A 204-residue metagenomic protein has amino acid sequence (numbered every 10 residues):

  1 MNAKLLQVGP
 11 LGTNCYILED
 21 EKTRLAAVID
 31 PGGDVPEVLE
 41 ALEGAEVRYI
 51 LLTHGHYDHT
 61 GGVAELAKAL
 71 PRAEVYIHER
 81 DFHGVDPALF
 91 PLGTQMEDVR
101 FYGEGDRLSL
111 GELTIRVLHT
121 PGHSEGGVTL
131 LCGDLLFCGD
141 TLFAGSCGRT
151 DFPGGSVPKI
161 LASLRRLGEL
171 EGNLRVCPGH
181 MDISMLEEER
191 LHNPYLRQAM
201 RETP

Functional and structural regions predicted by a protein language model:
M1-A45, T129-G139: Conserved beta-strand hairpin/beta-sheet module of binuclear metal-dependent hydrolase folds, prominently
A3-L6, Y16-I17, G105-L131: Core dinuclear metal-dependent hydrolase active-site scaffold
L6-V8, L70, V99, P121: Short Gly/Pro-enriched turn/cap motifs at secondary-structure boundaries
K22-T23, G33, Y57, D81 (+4 more regions): Short, glycine/acidic-enriched loop or turn micro-motifs at the edges of active sites
A26, G33-L110, L191-A199: Active-site HxH/HxHxD metal-binding segment of metal-dependent hydrolases
V28-I29, R48-G55, V75-H78, H119-G122 (+2 more regions): Active-site neighborhood of phospho(di)ester-bond hydrolases with catalytic His/Asp-centered motifs
P31, T60, I160, L164: Aromatic/hydrophobic pocket-lining residues that form the small-molecule binding cavity in soluble enzyme cores
P87-F90, T114, H119, S124-P204: Metallo-beta-lactamase
